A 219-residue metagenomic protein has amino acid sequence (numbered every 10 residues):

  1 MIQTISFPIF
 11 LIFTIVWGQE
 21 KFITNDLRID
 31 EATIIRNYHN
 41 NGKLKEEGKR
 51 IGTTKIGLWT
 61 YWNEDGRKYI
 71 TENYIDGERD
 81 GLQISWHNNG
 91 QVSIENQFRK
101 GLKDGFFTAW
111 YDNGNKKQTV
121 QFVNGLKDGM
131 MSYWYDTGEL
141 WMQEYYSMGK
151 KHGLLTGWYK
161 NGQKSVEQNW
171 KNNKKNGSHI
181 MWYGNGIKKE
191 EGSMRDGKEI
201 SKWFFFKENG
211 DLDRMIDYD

Functional and structural regions predicted by a protein language model:
M1-I5, Q19: Positively charged n-region of N-terminal signal peptides that target proteins for export
T4-T14: Sec-dependent N-terminal signal peptides
T14-D219: Glycine/tyrosine- and acidic-biased, solvent-exposed loop/turn segments at the edges of beta-strands
